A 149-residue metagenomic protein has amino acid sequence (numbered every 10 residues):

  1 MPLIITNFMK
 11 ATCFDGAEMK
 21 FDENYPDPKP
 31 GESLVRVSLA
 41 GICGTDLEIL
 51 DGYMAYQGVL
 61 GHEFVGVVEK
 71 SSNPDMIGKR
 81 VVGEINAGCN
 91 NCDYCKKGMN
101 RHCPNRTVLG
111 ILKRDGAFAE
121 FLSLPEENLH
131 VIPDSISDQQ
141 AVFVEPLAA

Functional and structural regions predicted by a protein language model:
L3, Y25-D27, Y56-Q57, E84 (+2 more regions): Short secondary-structure boundary/capping segments
I5-T12, S33: Short structural boundary motif marking the start of a folded domain
T12-M19: Extracellular beta-rich ligand/substrate-recognition surface
D15, S38-L39, P125: A secondary-structure boundary/capping signal
P26-A40, L50-D93, P133-I136: Glycine-rich beta-strand-centered segment in the early N-terminal region that forms part of a ligand/cofactor-binding
T45-I49: Cytochrome P450 core scaffold surrounding the K-helix E-X-X-R motif and the conserved "meander" helix-loop region
N90-A149: NAD(P)H dinucleotide-binding glycine-rich loop of Rossmann-like/cofactor-binding domains, especially the beta1-alpha1
